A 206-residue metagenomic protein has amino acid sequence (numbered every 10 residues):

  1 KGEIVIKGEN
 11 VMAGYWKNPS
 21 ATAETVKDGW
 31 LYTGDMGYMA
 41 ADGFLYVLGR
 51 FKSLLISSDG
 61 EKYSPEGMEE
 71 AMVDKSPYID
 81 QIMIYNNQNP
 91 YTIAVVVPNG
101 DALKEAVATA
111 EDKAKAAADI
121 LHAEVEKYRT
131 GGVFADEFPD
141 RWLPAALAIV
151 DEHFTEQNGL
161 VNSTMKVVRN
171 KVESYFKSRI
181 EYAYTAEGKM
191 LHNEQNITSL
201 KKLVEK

Functional and structural regions predicted by a protein language model:
K1, D42, F51-K52, I79 (+2 more regions): Active-site lining segments that contact anionic ligands and/or coordinate catalytic metals
E3-S57, N86, H192-L203: Conserved ATP-binding/catalytic segment of the ANL
K7, V95-V97, V150: Short hydrophobic/aromatic beta-strand micro-patches that form the beta-sheet surface supporting nucleotide- or nucleic
V11, T25-V26, F44-A71, A102-D119 (+3 more regions): Adenylate-forming
M36, K75-D101, V133-E137: C-terminal boundary motif of the adenylate-forming
Q81-M83, Y128-K206: Conserved C-terminal "lid"/linker of ANL adenylate-forming enzymes
A117-Y128, G132: Extended basic-aromatic, gly/pro-enriched interface segments that bind polyanionic ligands
